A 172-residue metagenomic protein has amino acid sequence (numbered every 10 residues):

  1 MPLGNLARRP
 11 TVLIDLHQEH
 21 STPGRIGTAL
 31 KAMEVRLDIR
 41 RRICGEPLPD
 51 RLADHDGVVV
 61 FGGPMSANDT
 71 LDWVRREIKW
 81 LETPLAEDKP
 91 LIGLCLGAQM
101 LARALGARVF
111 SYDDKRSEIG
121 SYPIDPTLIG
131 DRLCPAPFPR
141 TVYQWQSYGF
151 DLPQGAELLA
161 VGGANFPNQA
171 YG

Functional and structural regions predicted by a protein language model:
M1-K89: N-terminal beta1-alpha1 cap of cysteine-dependent amidohydrolase-like domains
L6-R8, K31-M33, R103, A136 (+1 more regions): Short, structurally constrained coil/turn elements that cap an alpha-helix or connect an alpha-helix to the following
D15-L16, L94, Y143, V161: Active-site-adjacent beta-strand anchor residues
E19-H20, P64-S66, Q99, G149 (+1 more regions): Short, solvent-exposed loop/turn segments at secondary-structure junctions
T28, E82, M100, Y148-G149: Surface-exposed charge patches
H55, F61-G130: Cysteine-nucleophile active-site neighborhood
L105-G172: Pocket-forming structural segment of enzyme catalytic cores
